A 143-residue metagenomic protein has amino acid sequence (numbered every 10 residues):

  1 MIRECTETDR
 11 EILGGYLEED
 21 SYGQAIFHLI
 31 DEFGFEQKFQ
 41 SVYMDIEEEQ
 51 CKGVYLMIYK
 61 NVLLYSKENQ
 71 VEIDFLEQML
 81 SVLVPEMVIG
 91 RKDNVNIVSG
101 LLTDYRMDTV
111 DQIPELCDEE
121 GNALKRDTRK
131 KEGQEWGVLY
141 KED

Functional and structural regions predicted by a protein language model:
M1-L13, R91, E120: A short beta-loop-alpha structural element at the N-terminal edge of CoA-dependent acyl/N-acetyltransferase catalytic
I12-G15, I97: Short, solvent-exposed alpha-helical surface patches in well-structured domains
G15, S21, H28-M87: Conserved donor-binding loop and adjoining core beta-sheet/short helix segment in diverse acyl/aminoacyl transferases
G23-I30, E36-Q37, A123-G133: Short Pro/Gly-enriched beta-strand edge/turn motifs at strand-loop
E68-E72, N94, K130-K131: Short beta->alpha connector loops
D74-E115, E119: Hydrophobic alpha-helical segments and helix pairs
T103, I113-D118, N122-E142: Acidic, metal-coordinating catalytic segment for phosphate/diphosphate chemistry, firing primarily on the Nudix
